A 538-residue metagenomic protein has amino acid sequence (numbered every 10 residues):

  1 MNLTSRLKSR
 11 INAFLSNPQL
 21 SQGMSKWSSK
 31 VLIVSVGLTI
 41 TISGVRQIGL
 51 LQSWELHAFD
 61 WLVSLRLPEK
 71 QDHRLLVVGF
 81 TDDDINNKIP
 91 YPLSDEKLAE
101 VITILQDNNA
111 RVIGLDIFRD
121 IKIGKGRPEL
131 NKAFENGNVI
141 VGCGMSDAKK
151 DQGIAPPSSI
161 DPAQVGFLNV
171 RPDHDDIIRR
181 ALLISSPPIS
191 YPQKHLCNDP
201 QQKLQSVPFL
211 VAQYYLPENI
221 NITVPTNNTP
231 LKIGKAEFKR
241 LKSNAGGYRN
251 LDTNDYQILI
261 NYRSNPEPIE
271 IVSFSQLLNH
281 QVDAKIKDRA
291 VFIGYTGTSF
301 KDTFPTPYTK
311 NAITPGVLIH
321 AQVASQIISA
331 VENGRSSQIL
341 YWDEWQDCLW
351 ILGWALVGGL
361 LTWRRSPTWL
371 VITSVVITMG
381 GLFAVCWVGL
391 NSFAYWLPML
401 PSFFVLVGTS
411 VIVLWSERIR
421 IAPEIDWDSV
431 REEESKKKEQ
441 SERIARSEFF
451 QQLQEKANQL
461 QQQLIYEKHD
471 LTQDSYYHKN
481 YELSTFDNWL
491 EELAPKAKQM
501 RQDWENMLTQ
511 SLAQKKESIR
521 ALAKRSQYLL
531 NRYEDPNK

Functional and structural regions predicted by a protein language model:
N2-L241, I286-T368: Non-transmembrane functional regions of envelope-associated proteins
G49-L56, W415-I425: Juxtamembrane/interface segments at transmembrane-helix termini
T223-Q281: Substrate-access "cap/lid" subdomains that shape and gate the entrance to catalytic or ligand-binding pockets
S329, N333, Y341-W415: Transmembrane alpha-helical segments that form the functional core of multipass membrane systems
E417-E455, F486-W489, L493: Membrane-proximal helical linkers
R446-Q454, W504-K538: C-terminal tails and terminal domains of large nucleic-acid-associated and other macromolecular-machine proteins
Y476-H478, E482: Long, low-complexity or tandemly repetitive, helically biased scaffold regions used for multimeric assembly/adhesion
E482, A497-R501: Short amphipathic alpha-helical heptad-repeat segments
